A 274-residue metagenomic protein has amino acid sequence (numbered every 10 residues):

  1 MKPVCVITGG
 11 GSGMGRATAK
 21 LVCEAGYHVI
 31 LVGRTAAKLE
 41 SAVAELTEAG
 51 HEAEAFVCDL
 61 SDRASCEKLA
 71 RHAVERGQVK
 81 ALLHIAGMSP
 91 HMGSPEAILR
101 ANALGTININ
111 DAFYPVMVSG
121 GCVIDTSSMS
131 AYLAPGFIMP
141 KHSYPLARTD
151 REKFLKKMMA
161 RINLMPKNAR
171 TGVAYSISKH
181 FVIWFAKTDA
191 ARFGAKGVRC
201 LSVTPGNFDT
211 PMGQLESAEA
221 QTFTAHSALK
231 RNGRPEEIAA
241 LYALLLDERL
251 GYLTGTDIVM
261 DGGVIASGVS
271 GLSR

Functional and structural regions predicted by a protein language model:
G11-G13: Conserved glycine-rich cofactor-binding loop
Y27-S41: Conserved glycine-rich Rossmann-like NAD(P)H-binding loop of the short-chain dehydrogenase/reductase
V57-K68, A103-T106: The beta1-alpha1 cofactor-binding region of Rossmann-like NAD(H)/NADP(H)-dependent oxidoreductases
I85-P90, G263: Conserved NAD(P)H cofactor-binding loop of Rossmann-fold oxidoreductase domains
S89-M92, C122-A195, N207: Catalytic loop of short-chain dehydrogenase/reductase
N108, A174-Y175, S202, T224-L253 (+1 more regions): C-terminal helical subdomain
G194, R199, L253-G255: Short, small/polar-rich loop/turn modules that mediate ligand/substrate recognition or access, typified
T254-R274: Short C-terminal tail/terminal secondary-structure segment of NAD(P)H-dependent dehydrogenase/reductase domains
